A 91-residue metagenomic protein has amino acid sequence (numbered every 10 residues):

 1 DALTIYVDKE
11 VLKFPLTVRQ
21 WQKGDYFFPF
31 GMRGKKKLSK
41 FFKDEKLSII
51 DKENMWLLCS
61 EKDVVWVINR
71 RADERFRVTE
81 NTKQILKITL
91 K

Functional and structural regions predicted by a protein language model:
D1-K91: Basic, glycine-rich polyanion-binding accessory segments appended to enzymes
